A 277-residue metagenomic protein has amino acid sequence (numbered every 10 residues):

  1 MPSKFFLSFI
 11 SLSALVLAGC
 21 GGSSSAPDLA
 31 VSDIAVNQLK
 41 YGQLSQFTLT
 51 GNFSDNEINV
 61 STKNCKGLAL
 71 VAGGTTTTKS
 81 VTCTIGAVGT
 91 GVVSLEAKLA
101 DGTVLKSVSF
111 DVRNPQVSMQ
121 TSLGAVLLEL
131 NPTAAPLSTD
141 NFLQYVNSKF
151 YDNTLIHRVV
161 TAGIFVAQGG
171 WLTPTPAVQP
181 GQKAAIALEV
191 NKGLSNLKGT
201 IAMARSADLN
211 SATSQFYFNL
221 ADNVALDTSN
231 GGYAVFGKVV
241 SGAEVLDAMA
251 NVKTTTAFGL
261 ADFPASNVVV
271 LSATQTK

Functional and structural regions predicted by a protein language model:
M1-F9: Bacterial N-terminal signal peptides that target proteins for export
S11-A14: Hydrophobic helical h-region of N-terminal Sec-dependent signal peptides in bacterial secretory/periplasmic proteins
C20-K277: Cyclophilin-like peptidyl-prolyl cis-trans isomerases
